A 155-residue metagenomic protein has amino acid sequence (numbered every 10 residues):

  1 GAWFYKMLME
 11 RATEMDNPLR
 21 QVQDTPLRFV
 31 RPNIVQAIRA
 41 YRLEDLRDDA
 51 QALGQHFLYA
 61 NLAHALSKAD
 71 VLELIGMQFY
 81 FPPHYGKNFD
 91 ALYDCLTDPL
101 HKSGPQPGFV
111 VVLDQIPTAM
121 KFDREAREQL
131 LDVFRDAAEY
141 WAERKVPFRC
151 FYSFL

Functional and structural regions predicted by a protein language model:
E10-L155: Positively charged, polar, low-complexity stretches
